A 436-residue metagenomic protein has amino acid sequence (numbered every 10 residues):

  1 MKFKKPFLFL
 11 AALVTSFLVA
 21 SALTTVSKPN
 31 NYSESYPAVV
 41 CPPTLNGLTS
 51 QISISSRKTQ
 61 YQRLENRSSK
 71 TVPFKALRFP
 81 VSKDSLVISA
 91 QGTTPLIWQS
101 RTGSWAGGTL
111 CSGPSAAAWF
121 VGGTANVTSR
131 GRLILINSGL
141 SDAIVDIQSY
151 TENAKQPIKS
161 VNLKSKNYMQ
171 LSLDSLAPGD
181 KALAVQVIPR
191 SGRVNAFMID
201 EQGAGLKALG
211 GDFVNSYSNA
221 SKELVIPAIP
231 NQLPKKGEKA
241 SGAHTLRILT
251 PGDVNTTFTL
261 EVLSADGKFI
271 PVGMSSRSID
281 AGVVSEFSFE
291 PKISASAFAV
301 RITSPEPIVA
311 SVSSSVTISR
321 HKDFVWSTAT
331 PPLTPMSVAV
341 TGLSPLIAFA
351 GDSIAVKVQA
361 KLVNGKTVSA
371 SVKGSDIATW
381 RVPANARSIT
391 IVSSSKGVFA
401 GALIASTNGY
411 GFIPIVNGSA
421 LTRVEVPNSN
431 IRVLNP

Functional and structural regions predicted by a protein language model:
K2-S53, I97-L135, V194-P251, I308-I354 (+2 more regions): Conserved functional hotspot residues at active sites or interaction interfaces
V19-R78, K83-Q91, T259-E261, P271 (+4 more regions): Long, low-hydrophobicity ectodomains and other hydrophilic envelope-associated domains
A38-I54, R132-Q156, R190, A240-I270 (+3 more regions): Short acidic, flexible loop segments centered on an aromatic residue
S55, L77-P80, S89-Q91, P114 (+18 more regions): A structural detector for beta-sheet-dominated domains
K58, L64-L135, G139-P157: Post-signal peptide N-terminal segment of secreted/secretory-pathway proteins
E65-K83, N153-A184, G267-A295, G365-R387: Intrinsically disordered, low-complexity Pro/Gly/Ser/Thr-rich segments with frequent PxxP/GP/PP motifs and embedded
D84-W105, G131-A143, Q156, V161-G211 (+2 more regions): Hydrophobic, ordered structural segments
S216-E306: Long, internal scaffold/assembly segments composed of regular secondary structure
